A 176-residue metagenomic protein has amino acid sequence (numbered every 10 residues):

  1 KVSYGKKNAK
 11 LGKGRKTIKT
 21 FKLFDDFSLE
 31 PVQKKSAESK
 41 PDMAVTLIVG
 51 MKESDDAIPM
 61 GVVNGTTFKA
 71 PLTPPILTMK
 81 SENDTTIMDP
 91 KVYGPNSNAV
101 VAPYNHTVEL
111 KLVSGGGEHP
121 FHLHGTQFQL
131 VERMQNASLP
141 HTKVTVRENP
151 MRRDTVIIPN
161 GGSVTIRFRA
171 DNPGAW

Functional and structural regions predicted by a protein language model:
K1-E109, V113-E118, G125, R169-A175: Extended terminal and domain-junction accessory segments
I18-T20, N105, M134-R147, M151-R153 (+1 more regions): Feature captures C-terminal
A37, V100-A102, V146-E148, V156-I158: Generic marker of residues within folded, mature protein domains
V92, Q127-L130, T155: Residue-level preference for alpha-helix termini and adjacent loops
N98, V108, D154-V156, G162-I166: Short strand-edge motifs at loop-to-beta-strand transitions and within beta-strands of extracellular beta-rich domains
S114-N149, N172: Active/binding-pocket-proximal capping segment
L123, M151, P159-V164, A175: Short amphipathic alpha-helical segments
